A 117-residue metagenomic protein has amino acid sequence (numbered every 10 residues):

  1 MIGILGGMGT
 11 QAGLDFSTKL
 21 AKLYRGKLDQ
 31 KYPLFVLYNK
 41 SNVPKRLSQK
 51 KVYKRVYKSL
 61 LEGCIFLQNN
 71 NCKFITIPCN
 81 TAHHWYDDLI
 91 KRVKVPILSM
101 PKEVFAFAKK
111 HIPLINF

Functional and structural regions predicted by a protein language model:
M1-F117: Non-catalytic structural scaffold of enzyme domains
